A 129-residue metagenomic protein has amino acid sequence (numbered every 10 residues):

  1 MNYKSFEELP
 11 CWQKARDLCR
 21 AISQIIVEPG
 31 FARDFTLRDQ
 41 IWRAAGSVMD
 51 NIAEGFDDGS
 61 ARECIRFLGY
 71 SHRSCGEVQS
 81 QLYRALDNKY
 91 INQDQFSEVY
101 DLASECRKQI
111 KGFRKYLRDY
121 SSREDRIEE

Functional and structural regions predicted by a protein language model:
M1-E129: Short, C-terminally biased terminal segments at protein or domain edges
